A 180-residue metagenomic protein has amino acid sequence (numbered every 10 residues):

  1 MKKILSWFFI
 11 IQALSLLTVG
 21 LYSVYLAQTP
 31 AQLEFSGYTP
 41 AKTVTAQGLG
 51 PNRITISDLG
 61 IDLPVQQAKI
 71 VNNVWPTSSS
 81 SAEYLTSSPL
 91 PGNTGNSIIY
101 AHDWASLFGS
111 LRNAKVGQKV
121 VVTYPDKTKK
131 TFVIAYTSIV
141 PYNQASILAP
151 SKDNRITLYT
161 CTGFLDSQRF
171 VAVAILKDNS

Functional and structural regions predicted by a protein language model:
M1-A13: N-terminal Sec-pathway targeting helices
A13-S180: Solvent-exposed, non-transmembrane regions of membrane-associated and secreted proteins
